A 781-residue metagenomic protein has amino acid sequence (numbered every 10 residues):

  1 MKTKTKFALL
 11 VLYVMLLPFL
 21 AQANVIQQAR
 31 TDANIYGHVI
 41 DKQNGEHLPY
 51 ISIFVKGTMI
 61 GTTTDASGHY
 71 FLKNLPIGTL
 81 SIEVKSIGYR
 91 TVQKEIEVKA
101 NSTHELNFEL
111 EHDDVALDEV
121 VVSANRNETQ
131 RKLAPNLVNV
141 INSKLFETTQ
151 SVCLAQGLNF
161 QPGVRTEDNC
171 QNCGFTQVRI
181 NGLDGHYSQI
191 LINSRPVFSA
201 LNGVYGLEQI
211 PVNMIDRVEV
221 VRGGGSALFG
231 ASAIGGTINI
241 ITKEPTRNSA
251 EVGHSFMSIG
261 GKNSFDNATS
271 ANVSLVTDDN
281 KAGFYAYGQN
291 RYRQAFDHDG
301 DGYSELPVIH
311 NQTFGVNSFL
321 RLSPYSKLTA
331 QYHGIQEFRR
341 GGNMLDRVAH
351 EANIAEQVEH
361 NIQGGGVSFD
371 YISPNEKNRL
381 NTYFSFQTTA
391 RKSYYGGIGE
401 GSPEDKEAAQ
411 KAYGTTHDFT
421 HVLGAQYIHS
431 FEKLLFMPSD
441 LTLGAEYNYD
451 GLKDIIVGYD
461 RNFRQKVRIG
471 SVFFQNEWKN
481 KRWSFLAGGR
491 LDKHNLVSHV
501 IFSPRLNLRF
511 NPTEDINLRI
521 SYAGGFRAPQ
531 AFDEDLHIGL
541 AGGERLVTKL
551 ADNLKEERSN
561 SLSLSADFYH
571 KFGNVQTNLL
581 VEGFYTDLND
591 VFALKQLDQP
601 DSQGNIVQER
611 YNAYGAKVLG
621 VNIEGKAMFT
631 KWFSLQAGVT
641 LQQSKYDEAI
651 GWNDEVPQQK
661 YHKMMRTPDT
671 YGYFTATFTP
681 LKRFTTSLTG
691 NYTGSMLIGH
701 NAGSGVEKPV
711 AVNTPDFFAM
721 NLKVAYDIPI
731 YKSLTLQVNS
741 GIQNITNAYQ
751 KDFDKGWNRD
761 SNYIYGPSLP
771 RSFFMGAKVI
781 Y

Functional and structural regions predicted by a protein language model:
V25-I26, D32, H38-N44, I51-K56 (+4 more regions): Short, acidic, small-residue-rich periplasmic hinge/interaction motif at the N-terminus of Gram-negative outer-membrane
F71-N74, Q177-R179, R195-R222, K243: Short acidic/polar hinge/loop motifs at secondary-structure boundaries that mediate gating or recognition
A155-P196, D216: Extracytoplasmic beta-strand/coil segments of soluble accessory domains associated with Gram-negative outer-membrane
Q209-E251: A beta-strand signature from Gram-negative outer-membrane beta-barrel systems, especially the internal plug domain
R247-S255, G260-G261, S274-V358: Periplasmic-side early beta-strands and strand-to-turn transitions of outer-membrane beta-barrels
A271, N381-Y395, R519, N553-Y611 (+1 more regions): Membrane-embedded beta-barrel scaffold of Gram-negative outer-membrane proteins
K479-S484, F584-D587, N605, E609-A702: Gram-negative outer-membrane beta-barrel transporters
N589-D590, Y692-N701, Y726-Y781: C-terminal beta-signal and adjacent terminal beta-strands/loops of Gram-negative outer-membrane beta-barrel proteins
